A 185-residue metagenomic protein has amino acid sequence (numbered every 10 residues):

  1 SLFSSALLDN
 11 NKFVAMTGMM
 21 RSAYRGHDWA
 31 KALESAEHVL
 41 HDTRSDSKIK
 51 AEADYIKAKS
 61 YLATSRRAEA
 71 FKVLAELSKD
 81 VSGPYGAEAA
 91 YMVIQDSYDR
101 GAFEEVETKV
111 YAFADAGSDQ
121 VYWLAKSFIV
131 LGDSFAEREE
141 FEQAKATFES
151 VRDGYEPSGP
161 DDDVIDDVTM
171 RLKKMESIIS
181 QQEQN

Functional and structural regions predicted by a protein language model:
S1-N185: Acidic, polar-rich low-complexity tracts and alpha-helical solenoid repeat scaffolds
